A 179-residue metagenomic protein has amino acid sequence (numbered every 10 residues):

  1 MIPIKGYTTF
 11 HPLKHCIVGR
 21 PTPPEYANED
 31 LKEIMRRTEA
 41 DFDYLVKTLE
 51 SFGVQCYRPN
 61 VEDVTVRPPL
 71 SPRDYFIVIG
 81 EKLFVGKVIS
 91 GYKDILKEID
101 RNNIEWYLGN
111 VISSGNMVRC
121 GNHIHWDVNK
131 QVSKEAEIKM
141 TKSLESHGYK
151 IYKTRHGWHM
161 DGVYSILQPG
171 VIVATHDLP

Functional and structural regions predicted by a protein language model:
M1-P179: The feature marks the mature, well-folded catalytic cores of soluble enzymes
